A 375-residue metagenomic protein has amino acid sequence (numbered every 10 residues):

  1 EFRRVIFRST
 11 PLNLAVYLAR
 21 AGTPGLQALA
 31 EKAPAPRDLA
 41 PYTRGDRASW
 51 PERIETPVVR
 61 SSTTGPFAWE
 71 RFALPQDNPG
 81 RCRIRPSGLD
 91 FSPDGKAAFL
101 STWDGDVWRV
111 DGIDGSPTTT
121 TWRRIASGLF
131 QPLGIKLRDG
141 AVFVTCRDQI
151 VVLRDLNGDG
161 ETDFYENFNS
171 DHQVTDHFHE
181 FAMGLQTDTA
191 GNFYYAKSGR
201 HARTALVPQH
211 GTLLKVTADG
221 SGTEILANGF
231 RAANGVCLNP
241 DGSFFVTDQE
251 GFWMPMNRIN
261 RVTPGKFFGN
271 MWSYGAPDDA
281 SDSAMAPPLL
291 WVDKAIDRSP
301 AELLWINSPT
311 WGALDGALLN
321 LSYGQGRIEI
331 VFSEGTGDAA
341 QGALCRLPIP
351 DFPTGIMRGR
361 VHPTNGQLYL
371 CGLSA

Functional and structural regions predicted by a protein language model:
F2-I6: Short, small-residue-biased leader/transition segments that mark boundaries at the very start of proteins
R8-P11, D188-T189: A short, structured loop/turn motif at beta-sheet edges
T10-A21: Short, hydrophobic/aromatic-enriched beta-strand segments in well-ordered soluble domains
A21-A28: Short, Lys/Arg- and Gly-enriched loop/turn segments at beta-strand edges
L29-A375: Beta-propeller domains with acidic blade repeats across secreted/periplasmic ectodomains and cytosolic WD/CNH propellers
